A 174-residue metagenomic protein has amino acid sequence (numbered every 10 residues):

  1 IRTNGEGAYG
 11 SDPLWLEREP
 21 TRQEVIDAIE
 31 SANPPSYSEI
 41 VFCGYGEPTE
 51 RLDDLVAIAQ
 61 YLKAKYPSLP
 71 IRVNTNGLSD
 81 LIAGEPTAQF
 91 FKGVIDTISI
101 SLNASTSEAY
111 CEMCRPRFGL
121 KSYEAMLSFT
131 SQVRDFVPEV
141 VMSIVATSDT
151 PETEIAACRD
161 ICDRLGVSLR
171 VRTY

Functional and structural regions predicted by a protein language model:
I1-E6, E39-F42, D96: N-terminal pre-triad scaffold of radical SAM enzymes
I1-T21: Canonical Radical SAM [4Fe-4S] cluster-binding loop centered on the CxxxCxxC motif and its immediate flanking residues
A8-D12, S38, Y45, G93 (+2 more regions): A near-ubiquitous, low-amplitude feature marking generic local secondary-structure context
D12-W15, V41-P48, E112-F118: Surface-exposed cleft-lining segments at the edges of enzyme active sites
E17-Y45: Short Fe-S-cluster ligation motifs
D27-E30, T49-Y174: Conserved AdoMet/S-adenosylmethionine-binding subsite of the radical SAM
